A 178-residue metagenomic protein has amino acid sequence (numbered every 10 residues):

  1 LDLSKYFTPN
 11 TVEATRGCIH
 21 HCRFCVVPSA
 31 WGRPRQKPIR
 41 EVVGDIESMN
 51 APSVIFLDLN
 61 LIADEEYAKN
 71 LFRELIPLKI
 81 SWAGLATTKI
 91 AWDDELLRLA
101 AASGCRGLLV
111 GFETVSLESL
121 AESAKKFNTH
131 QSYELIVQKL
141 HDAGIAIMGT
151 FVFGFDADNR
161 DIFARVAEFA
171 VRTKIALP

Functional and structural regions predicted by a protein language model:
L1-M148, F155, D161, E168: Radical SAM [4Fe-4S] cluster-binding motif and immediate context
F169-I175: Basic phosphate/pyrophosphate-binding loop/patch that engages nucleotide-derived ligands
